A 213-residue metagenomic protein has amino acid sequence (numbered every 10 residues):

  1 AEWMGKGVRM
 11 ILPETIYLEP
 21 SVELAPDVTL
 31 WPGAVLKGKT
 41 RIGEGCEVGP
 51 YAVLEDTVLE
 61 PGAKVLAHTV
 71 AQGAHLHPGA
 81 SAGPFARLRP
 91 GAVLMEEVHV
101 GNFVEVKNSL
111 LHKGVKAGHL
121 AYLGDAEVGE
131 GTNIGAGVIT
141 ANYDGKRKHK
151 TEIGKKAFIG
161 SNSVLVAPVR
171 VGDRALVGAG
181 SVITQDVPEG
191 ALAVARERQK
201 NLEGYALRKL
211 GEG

Functional and structural regions predicted by a protein language model:
A1-W3, H119: Short solvent-exposed loop/turn micro-motifs enriched in small/polar/acidic residues
W3-R9: Short coil/turn segments at secondary-structure boundaries
R9-I11, T15-V194, Q199-K200: Structural signal for interior beta-strand "rungs" in well-ordered beta-sheet cores of soluble enzyme domains
L202-G213: Short, charged, intrinsically disordered terminal tails
